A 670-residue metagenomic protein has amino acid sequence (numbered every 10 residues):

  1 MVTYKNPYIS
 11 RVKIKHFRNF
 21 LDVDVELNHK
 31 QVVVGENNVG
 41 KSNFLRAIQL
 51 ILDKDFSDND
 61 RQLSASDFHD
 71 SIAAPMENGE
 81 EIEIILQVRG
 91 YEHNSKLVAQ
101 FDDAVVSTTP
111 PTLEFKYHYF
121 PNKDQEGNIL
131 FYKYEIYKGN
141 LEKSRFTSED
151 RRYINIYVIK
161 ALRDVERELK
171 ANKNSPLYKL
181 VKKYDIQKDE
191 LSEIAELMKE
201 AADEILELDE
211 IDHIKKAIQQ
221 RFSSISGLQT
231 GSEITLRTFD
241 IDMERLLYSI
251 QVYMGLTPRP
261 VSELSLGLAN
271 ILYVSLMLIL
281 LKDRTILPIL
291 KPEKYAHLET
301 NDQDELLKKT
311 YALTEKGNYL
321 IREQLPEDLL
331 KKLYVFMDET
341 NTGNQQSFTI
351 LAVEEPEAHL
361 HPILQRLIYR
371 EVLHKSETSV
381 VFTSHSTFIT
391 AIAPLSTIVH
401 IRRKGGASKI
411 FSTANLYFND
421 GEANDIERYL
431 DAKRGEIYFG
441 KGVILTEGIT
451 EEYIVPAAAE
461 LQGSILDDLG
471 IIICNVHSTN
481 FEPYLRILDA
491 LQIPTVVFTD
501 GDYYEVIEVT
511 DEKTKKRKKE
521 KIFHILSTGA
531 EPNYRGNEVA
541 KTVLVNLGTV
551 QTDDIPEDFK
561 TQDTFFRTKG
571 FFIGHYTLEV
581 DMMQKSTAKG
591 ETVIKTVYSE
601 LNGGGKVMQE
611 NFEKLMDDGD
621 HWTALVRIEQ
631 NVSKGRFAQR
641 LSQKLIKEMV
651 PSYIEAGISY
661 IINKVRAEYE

Functional and structural regions predicted by a protein language model:
M1, D431-L445, I449-E670: Acidic, Mg2+-coordinating catalytic modules of nucleic-acid enzymes
V2-D53, P258-K433, E452-Y453, K647-E670: Switch/communication elements of ASCE P-loop NTPase nucleotide-binding domains
V25, P75-G79, T108-P110, S148-R152 (+5 more regions): Conserved catalytic network of the ASCE P-loop NTPase/AAA+ motor domain
R46-T108: Conserved P-loop NTP-binding catalytic core
G79-I84, P111-F115, R152-I156, F348 (+5 more regions): Short glycine-/polar-rich loops that comprise or flank the Walker A/P-loop and associated switch/sensor motifs
E83, Y91-A202, D212-K216, S223 (+1 more regions): Electropositive, glycine-dotted interaction segments that contact anionic polymers or phosphate-rich ligands
R89-H93, N122-D124, R163-E166, L278 (+7 more regions): Conserved nucleotide-binding/hydrolysis micro-motifs of P-loop NTPases
K182-Q251, G255-T257, L290-L333: Alpha-helical coupling/stalk and coiled-coil linker elements that connect catalytic or binding modules and transmit
